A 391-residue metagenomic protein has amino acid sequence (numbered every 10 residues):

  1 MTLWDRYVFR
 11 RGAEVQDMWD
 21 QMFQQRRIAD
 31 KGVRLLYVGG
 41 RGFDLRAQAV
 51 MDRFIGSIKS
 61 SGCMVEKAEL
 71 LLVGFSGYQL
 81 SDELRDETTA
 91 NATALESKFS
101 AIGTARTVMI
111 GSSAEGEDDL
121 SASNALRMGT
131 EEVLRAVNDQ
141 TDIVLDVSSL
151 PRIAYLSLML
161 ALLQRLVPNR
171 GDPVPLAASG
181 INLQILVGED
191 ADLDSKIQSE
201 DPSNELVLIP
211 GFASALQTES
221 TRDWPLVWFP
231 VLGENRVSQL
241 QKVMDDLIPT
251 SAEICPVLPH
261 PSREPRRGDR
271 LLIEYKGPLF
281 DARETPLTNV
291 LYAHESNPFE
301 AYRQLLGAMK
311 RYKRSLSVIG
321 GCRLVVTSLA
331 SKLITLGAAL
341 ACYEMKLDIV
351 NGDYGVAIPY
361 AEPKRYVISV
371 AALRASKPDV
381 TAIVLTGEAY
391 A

Functional and structural regions predicted by a protein language model:
M1-D142, L150-A391: Long, low-complexity, Lys/Arg-enriched
